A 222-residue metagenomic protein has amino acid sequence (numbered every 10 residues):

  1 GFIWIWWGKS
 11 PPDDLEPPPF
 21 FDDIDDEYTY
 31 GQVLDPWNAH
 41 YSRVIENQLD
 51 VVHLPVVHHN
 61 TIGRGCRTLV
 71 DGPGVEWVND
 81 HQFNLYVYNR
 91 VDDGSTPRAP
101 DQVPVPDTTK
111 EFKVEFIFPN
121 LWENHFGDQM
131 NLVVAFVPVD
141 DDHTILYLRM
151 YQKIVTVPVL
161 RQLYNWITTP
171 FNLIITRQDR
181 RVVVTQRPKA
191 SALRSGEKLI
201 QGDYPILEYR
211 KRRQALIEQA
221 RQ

Functional and structural regions predicted by a protein language model:
G1-P12: Short Fe-S-cluster ligation motifs
S10-Q222: C-terminal catalytic domain of Rieske-type non-heme iron oxygenases
